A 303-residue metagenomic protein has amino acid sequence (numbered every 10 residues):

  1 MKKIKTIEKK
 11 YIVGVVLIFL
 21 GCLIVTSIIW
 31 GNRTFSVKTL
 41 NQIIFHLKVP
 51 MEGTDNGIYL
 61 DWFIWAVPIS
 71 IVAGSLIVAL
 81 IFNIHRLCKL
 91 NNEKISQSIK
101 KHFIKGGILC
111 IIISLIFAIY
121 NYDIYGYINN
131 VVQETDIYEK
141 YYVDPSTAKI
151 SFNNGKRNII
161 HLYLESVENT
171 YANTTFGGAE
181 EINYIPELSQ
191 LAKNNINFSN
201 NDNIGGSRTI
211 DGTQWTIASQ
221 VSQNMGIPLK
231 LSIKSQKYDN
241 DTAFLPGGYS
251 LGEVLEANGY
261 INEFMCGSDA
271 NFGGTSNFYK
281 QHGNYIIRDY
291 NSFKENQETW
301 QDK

Functional and structural regions predicted by a protein language model:
M1-N130: Transmembrane and membrane-interface helices of multi-pass, inner-membrane envelope-modifying transferases
H102, N121-K303: Soluble catalytic regions of membrane-associated enzymes that act on cell-envelope and secretory-pathway components
